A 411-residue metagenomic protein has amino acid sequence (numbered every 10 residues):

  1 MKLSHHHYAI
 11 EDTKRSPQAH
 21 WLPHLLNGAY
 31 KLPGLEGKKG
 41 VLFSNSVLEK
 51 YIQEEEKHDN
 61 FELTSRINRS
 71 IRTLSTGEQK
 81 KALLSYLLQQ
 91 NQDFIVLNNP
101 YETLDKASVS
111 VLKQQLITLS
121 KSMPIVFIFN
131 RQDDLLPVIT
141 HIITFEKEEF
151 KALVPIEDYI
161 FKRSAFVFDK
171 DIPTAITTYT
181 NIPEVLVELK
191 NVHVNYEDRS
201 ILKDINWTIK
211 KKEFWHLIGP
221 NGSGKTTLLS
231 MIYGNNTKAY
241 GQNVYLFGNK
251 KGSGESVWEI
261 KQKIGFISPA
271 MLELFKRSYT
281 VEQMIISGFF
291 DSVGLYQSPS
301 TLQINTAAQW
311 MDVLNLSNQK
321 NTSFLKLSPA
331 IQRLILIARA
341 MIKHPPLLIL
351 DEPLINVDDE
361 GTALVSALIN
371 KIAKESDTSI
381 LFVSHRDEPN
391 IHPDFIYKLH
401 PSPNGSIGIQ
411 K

Functional and structural regions predicted by a protein language model:
M1-S65, K147-N191: Pre-NBD coupling/linker segments of ABC/ABC-like ATPases
I10, S70, N243-E259: ABC ATPase NBD Q-loop/coupling interface
Y51-R66, T301-Q319: Conserved ABC ATPase "signature" region
L83-L84, I337: Hydrophobic anchor residue at the start of the ABC signature
N99-Y101, D105-A107, S323, E352-L354 (+1 more regions): Walker B catalytic motif
V187, I201-D204: Conserved structural motif at the start of ABC-family nucleotide-binding domains
Y233-G234: Helix-to-loop junction immediately C-terminal to a conserved catalytic motif
